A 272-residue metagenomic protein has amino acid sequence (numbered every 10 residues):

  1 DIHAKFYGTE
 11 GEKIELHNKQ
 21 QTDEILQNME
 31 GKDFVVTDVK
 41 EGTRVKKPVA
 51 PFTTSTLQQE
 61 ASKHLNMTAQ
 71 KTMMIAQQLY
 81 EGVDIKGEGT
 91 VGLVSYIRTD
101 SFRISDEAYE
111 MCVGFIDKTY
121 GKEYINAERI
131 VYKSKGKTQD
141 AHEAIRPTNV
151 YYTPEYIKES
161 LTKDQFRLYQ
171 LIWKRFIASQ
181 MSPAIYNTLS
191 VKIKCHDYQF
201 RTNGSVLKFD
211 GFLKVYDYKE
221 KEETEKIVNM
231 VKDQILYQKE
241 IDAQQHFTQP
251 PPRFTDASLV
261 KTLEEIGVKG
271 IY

Functional and structural regions predicted by a protein language model:
D1-Y272: Core catalytic DNA strand-manipulation module of type IA topoisomerases
